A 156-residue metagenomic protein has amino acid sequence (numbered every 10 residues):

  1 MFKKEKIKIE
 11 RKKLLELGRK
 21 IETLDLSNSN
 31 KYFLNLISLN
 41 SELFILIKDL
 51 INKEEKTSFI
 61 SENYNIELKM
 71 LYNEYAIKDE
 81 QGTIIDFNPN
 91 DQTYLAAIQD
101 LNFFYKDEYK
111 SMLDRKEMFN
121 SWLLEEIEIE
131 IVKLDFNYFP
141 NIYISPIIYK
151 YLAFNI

Functional and structural regions predicted by a protein language model:
F2-I156: A composition-driven surface/loop motif
